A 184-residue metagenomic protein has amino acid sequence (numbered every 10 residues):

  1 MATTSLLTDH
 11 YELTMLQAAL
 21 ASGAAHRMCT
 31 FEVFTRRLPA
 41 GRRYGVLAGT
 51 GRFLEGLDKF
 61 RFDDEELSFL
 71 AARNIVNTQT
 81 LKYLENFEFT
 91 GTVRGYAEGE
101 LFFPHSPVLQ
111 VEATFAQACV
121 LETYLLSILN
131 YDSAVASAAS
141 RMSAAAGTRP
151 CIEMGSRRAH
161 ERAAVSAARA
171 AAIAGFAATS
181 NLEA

Functional and structural regions predicted by a protein language model:
M1-R27, R37-P39, I75, L81-T90 (+2 more regions): Buried, small/hydrophobic-residue-enriched core segments of structured protein domains
C29-N86: N-terminal, Lys/Arg-enriched amphipathic/low-complexity engagement segments that precede the first folded domain
